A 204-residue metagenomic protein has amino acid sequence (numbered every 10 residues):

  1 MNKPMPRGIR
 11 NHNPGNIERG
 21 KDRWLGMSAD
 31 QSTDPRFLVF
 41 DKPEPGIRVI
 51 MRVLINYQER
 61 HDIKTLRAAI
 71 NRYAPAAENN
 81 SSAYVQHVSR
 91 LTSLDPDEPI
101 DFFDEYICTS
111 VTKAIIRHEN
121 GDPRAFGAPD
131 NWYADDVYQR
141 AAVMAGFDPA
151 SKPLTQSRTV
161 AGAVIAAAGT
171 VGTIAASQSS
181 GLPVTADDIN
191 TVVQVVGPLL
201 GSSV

Functional and structural regions predicted by a protein language model:
M1-V195: Cell-wall polysaccharide-cleaving catalytic domain and substrate-binding groove, primarily in peptidoglycan/chitin
Q194, P198-V204: Canonical hydrophobic alpha-helical transmembrane segment
